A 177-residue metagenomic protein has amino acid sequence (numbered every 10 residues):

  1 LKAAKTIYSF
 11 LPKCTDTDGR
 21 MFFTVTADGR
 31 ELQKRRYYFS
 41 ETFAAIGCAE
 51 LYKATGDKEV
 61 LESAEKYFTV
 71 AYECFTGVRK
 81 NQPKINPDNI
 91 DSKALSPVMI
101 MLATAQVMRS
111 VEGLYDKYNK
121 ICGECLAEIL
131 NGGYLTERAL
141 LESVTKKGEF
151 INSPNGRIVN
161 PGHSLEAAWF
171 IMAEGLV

Functional and structural regions predicted by a protein language model:
L1-V177: Glycan-recognition and catalytic cores of secretory/periplasmic carbohydrate-active enzymes
